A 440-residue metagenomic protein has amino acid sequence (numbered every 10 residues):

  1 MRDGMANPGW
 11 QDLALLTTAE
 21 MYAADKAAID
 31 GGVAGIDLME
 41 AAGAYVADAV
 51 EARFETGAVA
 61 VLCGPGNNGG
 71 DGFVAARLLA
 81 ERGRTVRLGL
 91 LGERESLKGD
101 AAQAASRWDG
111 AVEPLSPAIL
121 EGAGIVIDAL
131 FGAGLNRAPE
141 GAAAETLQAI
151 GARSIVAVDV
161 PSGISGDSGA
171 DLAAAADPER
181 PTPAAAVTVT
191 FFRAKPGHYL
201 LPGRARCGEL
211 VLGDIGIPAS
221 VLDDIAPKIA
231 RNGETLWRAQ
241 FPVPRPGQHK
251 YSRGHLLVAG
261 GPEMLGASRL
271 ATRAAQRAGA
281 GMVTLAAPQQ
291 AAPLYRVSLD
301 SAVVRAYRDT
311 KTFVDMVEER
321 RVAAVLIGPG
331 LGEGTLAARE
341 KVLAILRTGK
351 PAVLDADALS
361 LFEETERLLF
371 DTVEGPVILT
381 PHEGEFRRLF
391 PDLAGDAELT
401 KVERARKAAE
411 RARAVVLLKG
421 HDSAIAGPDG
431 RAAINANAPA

Functional and structural regions predicted by a protein language model:
R2-L91, K98, A102, I125 (+4 more regions): Small-residue (G/A/S/T)-rich helix-start motifs and N-terminal tracts that mark the onset
N67-G70, R94, L135, S162: Phosphate/ribose-phosphate-bearing ligand recognition and processing surfaces, centered on ADP-ribose/NAD(+/P+) systems
R94-L97, W108: Glycine-rich, small/polar surface segments that engage phosphate groups of diverse ligands
A104-D109, L120-G132: Feature captures the FAD/FMN-dependent oxidoreductase FAD-binding
V112: Ligand-binding beta-strand-loop-alpha-helix segment within the catalytic cores of soluble metabolic enzymes
G124-I125, L130-P227: Internal gly/pro-rich beta-alpha loop/helix module that stabilizes soluble enzyme cofactors or their anionic handles
G141-V156, A338-L354: A short, gly/pro- and small-residue-rich
